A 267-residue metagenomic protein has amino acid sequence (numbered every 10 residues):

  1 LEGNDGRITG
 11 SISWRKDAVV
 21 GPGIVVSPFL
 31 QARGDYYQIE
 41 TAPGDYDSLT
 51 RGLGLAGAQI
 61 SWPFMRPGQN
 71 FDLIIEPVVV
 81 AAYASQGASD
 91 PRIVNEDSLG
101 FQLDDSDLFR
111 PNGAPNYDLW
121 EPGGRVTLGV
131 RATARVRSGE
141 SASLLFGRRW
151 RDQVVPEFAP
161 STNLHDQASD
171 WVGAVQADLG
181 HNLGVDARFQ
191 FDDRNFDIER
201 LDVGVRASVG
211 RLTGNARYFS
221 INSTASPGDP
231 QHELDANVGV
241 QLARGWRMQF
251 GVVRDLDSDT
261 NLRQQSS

Functional and structural regions predicted by a protein language model:
L1-S267: Outer-membrane beta-barrel translocator/pore domains, especially the C-terminal barrels of Gram-negative outer-membrane
